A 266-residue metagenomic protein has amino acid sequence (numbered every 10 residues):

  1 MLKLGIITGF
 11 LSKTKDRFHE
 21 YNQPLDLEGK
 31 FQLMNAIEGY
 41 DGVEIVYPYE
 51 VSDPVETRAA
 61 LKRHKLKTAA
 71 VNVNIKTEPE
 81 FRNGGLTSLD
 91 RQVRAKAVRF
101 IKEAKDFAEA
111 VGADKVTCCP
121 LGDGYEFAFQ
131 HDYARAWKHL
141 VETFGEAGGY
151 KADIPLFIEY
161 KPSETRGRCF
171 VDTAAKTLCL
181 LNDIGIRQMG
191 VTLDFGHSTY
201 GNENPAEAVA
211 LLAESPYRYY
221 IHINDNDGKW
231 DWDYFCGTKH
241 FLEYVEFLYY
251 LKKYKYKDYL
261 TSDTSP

Functional and structural regions predicted by a protein language model:
M1-E103, E109, I186: N-terminal pre-domain/capping segments
L2-G9, D41-I45, T68-V73, V116-C118 (+4 more regions): Hydrophobic faces of well-ordered beta-strands that scaffold small-molecule active sites in alpha/beta enzyme cores
F10-S12, Y47-Y49, N74-T77, P120-G124 (+4 more regions): Active-site-proximal loop/turn and secondary-structure-junction residues that shape catalytic pockets, frequently
S12-L25, S88, H131, G167-L178 (+2 more regions): Gly/Pro-rich active-site loop or hairpin
M34, V43, L61, A97 (+6 more regions): Conserved, mostly hydrophobic/aromatic
Y40-P54, L180-S215: Extended hydrophobic secondary-structure segments
Y49-A69, F100-G112, V141-G149, N204-P216 (+1 more regions): Short amphipathic alpha-helices and their capping/turn segments at secondary-structure boundaries
R63, E80-G190: Active-site acidic/histidine proton-transfer and metal-coordination neighborhood in alpha/beta enzyme cores
